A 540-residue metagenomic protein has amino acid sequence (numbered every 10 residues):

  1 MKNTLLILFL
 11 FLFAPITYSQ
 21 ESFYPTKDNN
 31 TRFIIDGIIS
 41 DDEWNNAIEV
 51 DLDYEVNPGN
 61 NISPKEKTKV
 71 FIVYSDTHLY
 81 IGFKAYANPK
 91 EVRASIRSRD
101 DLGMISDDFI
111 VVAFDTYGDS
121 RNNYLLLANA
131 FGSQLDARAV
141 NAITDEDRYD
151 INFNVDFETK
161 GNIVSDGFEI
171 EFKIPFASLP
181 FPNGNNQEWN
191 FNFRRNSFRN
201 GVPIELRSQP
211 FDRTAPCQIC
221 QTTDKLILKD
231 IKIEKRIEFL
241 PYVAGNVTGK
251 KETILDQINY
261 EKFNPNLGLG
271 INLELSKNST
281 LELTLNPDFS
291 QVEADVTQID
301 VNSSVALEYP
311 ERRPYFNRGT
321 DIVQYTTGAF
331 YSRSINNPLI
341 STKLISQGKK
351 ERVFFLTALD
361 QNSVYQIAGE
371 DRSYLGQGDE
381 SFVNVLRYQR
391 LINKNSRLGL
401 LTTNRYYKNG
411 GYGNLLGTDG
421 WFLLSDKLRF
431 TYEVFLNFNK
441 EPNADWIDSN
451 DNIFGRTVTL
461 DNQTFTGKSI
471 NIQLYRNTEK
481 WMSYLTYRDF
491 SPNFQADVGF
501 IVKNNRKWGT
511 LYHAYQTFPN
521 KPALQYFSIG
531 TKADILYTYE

Functional and structural regions predicted by a protein language model:
T4-A14: Sec-dependent N-terminal signal peptides
S19-R390, G399, G410: Structural preference for beta-rich elements and adjacent junctions enriched in aromatics
Y117-D119, A177, E234, S276 (+6 more regions): Outer-membrane beta-barrel channels and translocator barrels
F239-P241, L281-L283, V353-F355, L398-L400 (+3 more regions): Transmembrane beta-strands of outer-membrane beta-barrel proteins
N246-E252, S290, T326-T327, R333 (+7 more regions): Sequence/structural signature of outer-membrane beta-barrel proteins
L275-K277, S381-L436: Transmembrane beta-barrel wall of Gram-negative outer-membrane proteins
N337-L339, I345, G413, W421-L424 (+1 more regions): Exposed, low-structure sequence patches enriched in small/polar residues
